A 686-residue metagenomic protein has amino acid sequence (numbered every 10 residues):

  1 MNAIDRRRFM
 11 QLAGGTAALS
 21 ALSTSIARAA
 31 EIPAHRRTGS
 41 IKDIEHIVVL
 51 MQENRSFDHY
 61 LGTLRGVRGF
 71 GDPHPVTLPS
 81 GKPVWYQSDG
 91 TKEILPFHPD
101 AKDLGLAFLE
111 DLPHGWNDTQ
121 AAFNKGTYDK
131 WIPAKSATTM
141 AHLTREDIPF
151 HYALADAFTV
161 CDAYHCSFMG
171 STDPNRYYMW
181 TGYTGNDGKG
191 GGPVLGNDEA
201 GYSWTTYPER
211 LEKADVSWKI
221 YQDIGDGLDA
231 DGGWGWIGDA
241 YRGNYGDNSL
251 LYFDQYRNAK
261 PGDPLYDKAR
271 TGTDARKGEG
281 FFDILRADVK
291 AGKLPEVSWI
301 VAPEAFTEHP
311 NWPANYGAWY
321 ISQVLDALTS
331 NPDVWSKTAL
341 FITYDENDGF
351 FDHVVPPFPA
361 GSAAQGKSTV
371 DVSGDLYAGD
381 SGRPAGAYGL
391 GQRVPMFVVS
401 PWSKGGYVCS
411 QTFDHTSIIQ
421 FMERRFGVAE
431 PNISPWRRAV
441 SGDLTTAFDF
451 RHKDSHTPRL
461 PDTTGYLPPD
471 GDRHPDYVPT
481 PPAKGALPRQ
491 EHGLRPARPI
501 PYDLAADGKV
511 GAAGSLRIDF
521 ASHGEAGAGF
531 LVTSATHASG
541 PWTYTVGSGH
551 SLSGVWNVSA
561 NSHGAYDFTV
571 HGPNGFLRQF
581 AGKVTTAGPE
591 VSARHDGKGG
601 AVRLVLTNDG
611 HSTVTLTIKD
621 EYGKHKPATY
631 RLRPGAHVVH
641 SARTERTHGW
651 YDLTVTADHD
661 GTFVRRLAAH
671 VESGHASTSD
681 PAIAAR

Functional and structural regions predicted by a protein language model:
N2-R686: N-terminal pro-sequences and low-complexity stem/linker regions of secreted or lumenal proteins
